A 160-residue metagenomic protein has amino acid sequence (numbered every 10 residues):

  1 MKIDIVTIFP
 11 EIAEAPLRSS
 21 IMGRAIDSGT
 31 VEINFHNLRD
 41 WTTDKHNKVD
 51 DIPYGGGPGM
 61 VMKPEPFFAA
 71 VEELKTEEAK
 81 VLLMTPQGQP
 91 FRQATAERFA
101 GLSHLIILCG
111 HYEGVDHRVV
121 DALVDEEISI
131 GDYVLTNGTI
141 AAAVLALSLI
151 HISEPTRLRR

Functional and structural regions predicted by a protein language model:
M1-L74: N-terminal nucleotide/polyanion-binding subdomain common to many enzyme families
D4-V6, H36, L82, L105-I106 (+1 more regions): Hydrophobic/aromatic beta-strand patches that form the interior of the parallel beta-sheet core in alpha/beta enzyme
V61-H111: S-adenosyl-L-methionine/SAH cofactor-binding core of RNA-modifying enzymes
M62, P66, I140-S148: Short amphipathic alpha-helical face segments that pack within enzyme cores and frequently flank/anchor catalytic
C109, I128-G138: Short beta->alpha connector loops at strand-helix junctions that form conserved, small/polar/Pro-enriched
E113-V120: Short, glycine/polar-rich helix-capping loops at beta-to-alpha or helix-loop-helix junctions that flank or form
I150-R160: Single conserved hydrophobic/aromatic residue that forms the stacking wall/gate of nucleotide- or nucleobase-binding
